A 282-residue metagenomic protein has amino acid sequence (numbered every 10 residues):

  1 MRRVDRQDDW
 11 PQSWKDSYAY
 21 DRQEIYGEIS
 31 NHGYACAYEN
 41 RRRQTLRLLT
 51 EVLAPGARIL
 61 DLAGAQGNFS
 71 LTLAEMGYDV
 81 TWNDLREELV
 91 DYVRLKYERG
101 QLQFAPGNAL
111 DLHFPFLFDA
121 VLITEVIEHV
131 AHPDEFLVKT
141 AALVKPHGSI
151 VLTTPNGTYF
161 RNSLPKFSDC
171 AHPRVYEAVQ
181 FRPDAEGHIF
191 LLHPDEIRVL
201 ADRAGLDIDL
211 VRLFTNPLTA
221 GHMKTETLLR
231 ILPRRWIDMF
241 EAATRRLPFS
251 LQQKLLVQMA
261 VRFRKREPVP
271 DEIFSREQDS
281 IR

Functional and structural regions predicted by a protein language model:
R3-N40, N68, L85-Y92, K96-Y97 (+3 more regions): S-adenosyl-L-methionine-dependent methyltransferase catalytic module, highlighting the catalytic core
Y38-P55: Conserved alpha-helix/loop element of class I SAM-dependent methyltransferases that forms part of the SAM/SAH-binding
G56-A63: Conserved class I S-adenosyl-L-methionine
Q66-M76: Conserved SAM-binding loop of SAM-dependent methyltransferases across substrates and taxa, primarily the Class I
D79-D84: Conserved SAM-binding motif I beta-strand of class I
P106: Conserved residues in the N-terminal Rossmann fold of short-chain dehydrogenase/reductase
L110-V121: A short acidic, Gly/Pro-enriched loop at the edge of an enzyme's catalytic core that lines a small-molecule cofactor
I123-V126: A short beta-strand submotif of the Rossmann-like class I SAM-dependent methyltransferase core that lines
